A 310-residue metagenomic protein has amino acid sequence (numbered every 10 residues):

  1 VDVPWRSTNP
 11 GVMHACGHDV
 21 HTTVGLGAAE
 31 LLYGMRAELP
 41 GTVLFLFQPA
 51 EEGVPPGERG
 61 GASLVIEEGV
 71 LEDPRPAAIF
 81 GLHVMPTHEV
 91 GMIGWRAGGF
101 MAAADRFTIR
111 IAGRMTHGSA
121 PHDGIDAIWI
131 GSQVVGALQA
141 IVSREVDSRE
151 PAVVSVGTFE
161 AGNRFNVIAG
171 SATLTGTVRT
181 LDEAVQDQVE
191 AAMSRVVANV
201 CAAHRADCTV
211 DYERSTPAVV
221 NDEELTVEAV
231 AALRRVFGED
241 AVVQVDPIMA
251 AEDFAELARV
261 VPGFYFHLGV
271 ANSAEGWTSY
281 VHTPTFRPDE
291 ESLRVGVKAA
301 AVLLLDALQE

Functional and structural regions predicted by a protein language model:
V3-M13, D19-V20, G25, L31-Y33 (+2 more regions): Histidine/acidic-residue-rich, glycine-tolerant segments that coordinate divalent metal ions
W129-E310: Metal-dependent amide/peptide-bond hydrolase catalytic core, centered on the "pita-bread" metallohydrolase fold
